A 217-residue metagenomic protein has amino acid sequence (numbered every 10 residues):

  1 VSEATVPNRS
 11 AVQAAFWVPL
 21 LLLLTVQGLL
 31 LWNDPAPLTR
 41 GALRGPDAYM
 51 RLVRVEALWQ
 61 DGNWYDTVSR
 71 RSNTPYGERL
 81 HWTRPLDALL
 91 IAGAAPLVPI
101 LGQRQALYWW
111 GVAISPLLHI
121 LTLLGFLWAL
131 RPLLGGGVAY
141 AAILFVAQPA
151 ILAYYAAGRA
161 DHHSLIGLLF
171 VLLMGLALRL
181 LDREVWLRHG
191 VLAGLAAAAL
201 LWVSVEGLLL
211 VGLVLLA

Functional and structural regions predicted by a protein language model:
V1-P35: Start-transfer (signal-anchor) and selected internal transmembrane alpha helices of multi-pass inner/ER membrane
V1-Q13, A88, Q103, W110-V112 (+2 more regions): Membrane-embedded, hydrophobic transmembrane alpha-helices
N8, V12, R71, R79 (+4 more regions): Membrane-helix interfacial "entry" motifs
A15, P19, P35-R40, V68-Y76 (+1 more regions): Short linear capping/connector segments at secondary-structure termini
L23, Q27, P99, I114-A129 (+2 more regions): Membrane-embedded helix bundles of polyisoprenyl
L30-R71, A95: Extracytoplasmic loop-helix module adjacent to an early transmembrane segment
M50-R54, L58, N73-G102, L200: Short hydrophobic/aromatic helix or loop-helix immediately within or flanking a transmembrane segment in polytopic
